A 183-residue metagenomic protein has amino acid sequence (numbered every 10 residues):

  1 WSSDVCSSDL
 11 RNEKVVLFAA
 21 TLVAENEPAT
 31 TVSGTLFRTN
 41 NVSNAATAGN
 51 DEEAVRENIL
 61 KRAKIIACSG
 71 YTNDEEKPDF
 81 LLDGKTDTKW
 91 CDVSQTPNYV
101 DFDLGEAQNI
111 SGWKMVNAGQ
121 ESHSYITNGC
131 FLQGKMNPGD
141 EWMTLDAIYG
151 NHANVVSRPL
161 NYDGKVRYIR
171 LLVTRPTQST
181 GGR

Functional and structural regions predicted by a protein language model:
W1-S7: Short, small-residue-biased leader/transition segments that mark boundaries at the very start of proteins
S8, C68-G70, V93-N98, Q108 (+1 more regions): Trp- and acidic/polar-enriched beta-sheet ligand-binding modules for extracellular glycan and matrix recognition
E13-V23, T177-R183: Edge beta-strands of jelly-roll/beta-sandwich modules across compartments, strongly enriched in secreted/luminal
K14-V16, A24-P28, N109-S111: Primarily extracytoplasmic ectodomains and periplasmic/lumenal surface modules that are beta-strand-rich
A19-N40: Solvent-exposed, flexible loop/coil segments flanking beta-strands in beta-rich domains
L36-E106, I110, A118-Y125, A147 (+1 more regions): Disordered, acidic Ser/Thr/Pro-rich linker "stalks" and the adjacent N-terminal cap of the next globular domain
